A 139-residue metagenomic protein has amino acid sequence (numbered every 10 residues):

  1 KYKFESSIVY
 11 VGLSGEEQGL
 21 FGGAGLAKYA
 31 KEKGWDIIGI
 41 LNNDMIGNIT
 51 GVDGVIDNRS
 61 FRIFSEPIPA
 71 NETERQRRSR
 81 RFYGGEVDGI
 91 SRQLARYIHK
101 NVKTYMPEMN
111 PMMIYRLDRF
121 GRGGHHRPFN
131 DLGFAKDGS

Functional and structural regions predicted by a protein language model:
K1-F21: Short helix-loop-beta-strand segments that form the rim/entrance of peptidase-like active sites
Y2-E5, E32-W35, N130-F134: Extracellular/periplasmic catalytic domains that process cell-envelope and extracellular macromolecules
F4-V9, I37-G39, N110, I114: Residue-level recognition of the N-termini of beta-strands and the immediately preceding loop/turn
E5, L20-A27, A95, H99 (+1 more regions): Extracytoplasmic/secreted envelope proteins and their assembly/folding machinery, especially bacterial periplasmic
V11, G39-L41, A135-S139: Hydrophobic/aromatic beta-strand patches that form the interior of the parallel beta-sheet core in alpha/beta enzyme
S14, L41-D44, P67: Residues at the C-termini of beta-strands that transition into short coil/loop
A27-G51: A glycine-rich helix N-cap at a beta->alpha junction
I46-S139: Active-site-adjacent substrate-binding region of metalloamidase/peptidase-like peptide-processing proteins
